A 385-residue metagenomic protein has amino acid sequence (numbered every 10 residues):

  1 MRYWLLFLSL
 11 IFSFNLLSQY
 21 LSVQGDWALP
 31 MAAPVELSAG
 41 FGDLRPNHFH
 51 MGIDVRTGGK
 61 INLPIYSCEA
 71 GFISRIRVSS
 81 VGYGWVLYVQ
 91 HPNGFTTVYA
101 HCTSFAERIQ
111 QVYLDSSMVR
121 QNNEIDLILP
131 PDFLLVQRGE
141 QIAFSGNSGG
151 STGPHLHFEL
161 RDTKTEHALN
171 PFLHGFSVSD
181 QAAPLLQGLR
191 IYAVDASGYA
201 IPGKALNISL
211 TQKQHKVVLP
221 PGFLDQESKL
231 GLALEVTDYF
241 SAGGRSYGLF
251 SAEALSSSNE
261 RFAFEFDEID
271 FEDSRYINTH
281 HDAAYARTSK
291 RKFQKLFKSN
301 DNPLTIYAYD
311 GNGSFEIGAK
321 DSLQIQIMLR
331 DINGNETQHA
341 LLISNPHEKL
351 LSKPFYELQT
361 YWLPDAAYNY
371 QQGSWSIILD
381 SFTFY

Functional and structural regions predicted by a protein language model:
M1-G25: Bacterial Sec-dependent N-terminal signal peptides
L16-T96, T103-F105, N123-D132, Q137-R138 (+2 more regions): Surface-exposed, glycine-biased beta-strand/turn segments
T96-P131, S197-Y199, S209-P220, G248 (+1 more regions): Exoplasmic/lumenal beta-rich domain surfaces
H167-I191, F262, P346-Y368: Low-complexity, Pro/Ser/Thr- and charge-rich linker/hinge segments at domain boundaries
L230, D321-I325: Exposed beta-strand face motif in extracellular beta-rich ectodomains
N335-Y385: Feature for mature exported/ectodomain regions
